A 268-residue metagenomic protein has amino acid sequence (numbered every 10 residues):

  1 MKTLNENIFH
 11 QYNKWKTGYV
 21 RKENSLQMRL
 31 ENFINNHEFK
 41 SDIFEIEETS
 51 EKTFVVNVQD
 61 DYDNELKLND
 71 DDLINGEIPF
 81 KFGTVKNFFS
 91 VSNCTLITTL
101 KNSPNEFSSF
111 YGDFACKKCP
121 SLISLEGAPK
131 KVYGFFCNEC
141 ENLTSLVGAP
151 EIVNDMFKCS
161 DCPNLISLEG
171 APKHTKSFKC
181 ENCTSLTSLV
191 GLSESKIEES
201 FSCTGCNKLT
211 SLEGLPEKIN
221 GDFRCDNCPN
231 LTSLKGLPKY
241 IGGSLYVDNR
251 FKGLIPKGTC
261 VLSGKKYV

Functional and structural regions predicted by a protein language model:
M1-D63, L143, L165, L209 (+2 more regions): Charge-dense, intrinsically disordered terminal/linker segments
N36-K118, K131-Y133, N154, I197: LRR N-terminal entry segment and analogous cap-like coil->beta motifs
N64, G76, N87, T98-T99 (+11 more regions): Conserved glycine-centered beta-strand/turn positions repeated across beta-sheet architectures
D71, C94-T95, C119-P120, C140-E141 (+5 more regions): Conserved "Asn-ladder"/turn position within leucine-rich repeats
G76-I78, I97-S103, L122-L125, L143-A149 (+5 more regions): Canonical leucine-rich repeat
G83-N87, F107-G112, P129-Y133, P150-N154 (+4 more regions): Short "repeat-start/strand-capping" segments in structured domains, especially the N-termini of parallel beta-helix
P229-V268: Leucine-rich solenoid repeat scaffolds
